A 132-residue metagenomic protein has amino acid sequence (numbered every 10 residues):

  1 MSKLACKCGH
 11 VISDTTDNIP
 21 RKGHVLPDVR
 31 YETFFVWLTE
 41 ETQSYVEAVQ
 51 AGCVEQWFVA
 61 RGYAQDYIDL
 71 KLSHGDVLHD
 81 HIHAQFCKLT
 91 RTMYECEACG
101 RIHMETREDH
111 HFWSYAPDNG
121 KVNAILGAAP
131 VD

Functional and structural regions predicted by a protein language model:
S2-L4, L89-T92: Short metal-coordination and nucleic-acid-contact micro-motifs, chiefly zinc-binding Cys/His arrays
L4-C8, C96-C99: Short cysteine-rich clusters marking metal-coordination/redox-active sites
H10-S13, G100-H103: Cys/His-rich microdomains that often coordinate metals
T15-N18, T106-D109: Short Cys/His-rich "knuckle" micro-motifs
R21-R30, H110-A128: Short cysteine/histidine-rich metal-coordination sites, predominantly Zn2+-binding motifs
D28-V29, M93-C99: Cysteine-rich micro-motifs
R30-G75: Low-complexity, serine/threonine/proline-enriched polar segments
V77-K88: Short, intrinsically disordered, charge-biased short linear motifs at domain edges
